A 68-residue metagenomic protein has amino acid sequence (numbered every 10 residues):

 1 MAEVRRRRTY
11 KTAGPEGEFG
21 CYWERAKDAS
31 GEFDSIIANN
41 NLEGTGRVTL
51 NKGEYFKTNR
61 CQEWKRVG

Functional and structural regions predicted by a protein language model:
M1-R6: Surface-exposed ligand/attachment interfaces on beta-rich extracellular proteins
R8-Y10: A short tyrosine-centered beta-strand micro-motif
T12-G14: Asparagine-centered strand-capping/turn motif at beta-strand->loop junctions
E16-G68: Primarily secretory-pathway and cell-envelope proteins
